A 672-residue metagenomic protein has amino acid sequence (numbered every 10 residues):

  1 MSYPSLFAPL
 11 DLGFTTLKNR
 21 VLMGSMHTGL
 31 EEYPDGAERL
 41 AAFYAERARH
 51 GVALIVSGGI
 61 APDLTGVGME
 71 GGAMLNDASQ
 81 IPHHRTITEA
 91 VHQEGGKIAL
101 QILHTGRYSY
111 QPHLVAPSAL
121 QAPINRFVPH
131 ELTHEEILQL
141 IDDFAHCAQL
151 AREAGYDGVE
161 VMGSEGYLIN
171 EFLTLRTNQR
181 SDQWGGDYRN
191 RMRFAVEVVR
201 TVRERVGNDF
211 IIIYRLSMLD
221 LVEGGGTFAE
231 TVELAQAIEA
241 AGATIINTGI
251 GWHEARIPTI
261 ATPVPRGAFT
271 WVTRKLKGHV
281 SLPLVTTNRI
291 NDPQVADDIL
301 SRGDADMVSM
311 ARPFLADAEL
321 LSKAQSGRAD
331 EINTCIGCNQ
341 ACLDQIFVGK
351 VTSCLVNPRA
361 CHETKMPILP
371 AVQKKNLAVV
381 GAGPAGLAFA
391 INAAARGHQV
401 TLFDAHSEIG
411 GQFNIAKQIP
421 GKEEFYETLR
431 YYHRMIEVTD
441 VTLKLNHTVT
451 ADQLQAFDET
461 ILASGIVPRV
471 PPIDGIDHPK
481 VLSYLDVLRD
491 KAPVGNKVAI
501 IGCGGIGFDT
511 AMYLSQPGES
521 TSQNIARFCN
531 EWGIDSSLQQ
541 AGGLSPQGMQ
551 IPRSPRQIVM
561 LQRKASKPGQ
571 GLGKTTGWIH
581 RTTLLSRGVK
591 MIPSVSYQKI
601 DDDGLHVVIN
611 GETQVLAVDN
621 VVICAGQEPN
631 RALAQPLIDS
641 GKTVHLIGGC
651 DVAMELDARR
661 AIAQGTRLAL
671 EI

Functional and structural regions predicted by a protein language model:
M1-V380, P384, F389-V400, E408 (+1 more regions): Flavin-dependent oxidoreductase catalytic cores
V199, E363-V372, A382, A395 (+4 more regions): Flanking helices and flexible, charged tails adjoining ferredoxin-like Fe-S electron-transfer domains in multi-subunit
T259-P265, P367-L369, K374, I415-E427 (+4 more regions): Short, contiguous acidic/charged loop-to-helix segments that flank catalytic cores in large enzymes
D304, I436-L443, D477-V481, S554-R556 (+2 more regions): A short helix-to-beta-strand connector/capping loop
K375-F403, K444-D452, A456, S464-I473 (+4 more regions): Rossmann-like dinucleotide/flavin-binding elements
G411-F457, G569-V595: N-terminal Rossmann-like dinucleotide/flavin-binding domain of flavoprotein oxidoreductases that bind FAD/FMN
